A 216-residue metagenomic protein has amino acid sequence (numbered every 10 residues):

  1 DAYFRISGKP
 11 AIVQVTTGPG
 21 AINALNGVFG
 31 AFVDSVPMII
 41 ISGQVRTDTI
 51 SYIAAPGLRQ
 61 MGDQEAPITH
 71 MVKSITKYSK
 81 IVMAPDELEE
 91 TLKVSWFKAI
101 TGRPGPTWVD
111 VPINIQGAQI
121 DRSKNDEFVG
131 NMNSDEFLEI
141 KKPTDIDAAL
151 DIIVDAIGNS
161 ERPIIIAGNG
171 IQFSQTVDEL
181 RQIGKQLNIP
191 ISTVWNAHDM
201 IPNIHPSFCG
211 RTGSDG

Functional and structural regions predicted by a protein language model:
D1-G216: N-terminal alpha/beta PP-like core and its mobile active-site loop of ThDP/TPP-dependent enzymes
